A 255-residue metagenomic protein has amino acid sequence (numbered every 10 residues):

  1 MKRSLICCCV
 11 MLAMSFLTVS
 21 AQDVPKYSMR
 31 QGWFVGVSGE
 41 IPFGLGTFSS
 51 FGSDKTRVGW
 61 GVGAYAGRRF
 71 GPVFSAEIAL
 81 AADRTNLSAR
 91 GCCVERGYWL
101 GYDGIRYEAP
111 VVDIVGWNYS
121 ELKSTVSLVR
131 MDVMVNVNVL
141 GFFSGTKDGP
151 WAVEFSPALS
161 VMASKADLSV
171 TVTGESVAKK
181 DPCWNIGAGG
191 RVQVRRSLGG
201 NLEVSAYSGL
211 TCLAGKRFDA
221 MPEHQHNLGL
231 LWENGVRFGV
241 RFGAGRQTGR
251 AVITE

Functional and structural regions predicted by a protein language model:
A21-R69, A166: Short glycine/proline- and aromatic-enriched beta-strand/turn motifs that initiate or cap beta-hairpins
Q22-G32, V73, L140-V153, L198-L202 (+1 more regions): Short loop/turn motifs that connect adjacent beta-strands in outer-membrane beta-barrel proteins
Q31, D54-V62, T125-M131, W151 (+2 more regions): Residues that define the transmembrane beta-barrel architecture of outer-membrane proteins
W33-V37, P72, A76-I78, M131-V133 (+4 more regions): Transmembrane beta-strands of outer-membrane beta-barrel proteins
G39-L45, L80-N86, V139, L159-D167 (+2 more regions): Transmembrane beta-strands of outer-membrane beta-barrel pores
I41, R68, V137-G141, V194-R196 (+1 more regions): Residue-level signature of outer-membrane beta-barrel architecture
P72-T171, C183: Gram-negative (and chloroplast) outer-membrane scaffold detector with strong preference for beta-barrel transmembrane
A76-E77, T85-Y98, R106-V111, S197-E255: Predominantly the C-terminal beta-signal and adjacent terminal strand-loop region of outer-membrane beta-barrel
